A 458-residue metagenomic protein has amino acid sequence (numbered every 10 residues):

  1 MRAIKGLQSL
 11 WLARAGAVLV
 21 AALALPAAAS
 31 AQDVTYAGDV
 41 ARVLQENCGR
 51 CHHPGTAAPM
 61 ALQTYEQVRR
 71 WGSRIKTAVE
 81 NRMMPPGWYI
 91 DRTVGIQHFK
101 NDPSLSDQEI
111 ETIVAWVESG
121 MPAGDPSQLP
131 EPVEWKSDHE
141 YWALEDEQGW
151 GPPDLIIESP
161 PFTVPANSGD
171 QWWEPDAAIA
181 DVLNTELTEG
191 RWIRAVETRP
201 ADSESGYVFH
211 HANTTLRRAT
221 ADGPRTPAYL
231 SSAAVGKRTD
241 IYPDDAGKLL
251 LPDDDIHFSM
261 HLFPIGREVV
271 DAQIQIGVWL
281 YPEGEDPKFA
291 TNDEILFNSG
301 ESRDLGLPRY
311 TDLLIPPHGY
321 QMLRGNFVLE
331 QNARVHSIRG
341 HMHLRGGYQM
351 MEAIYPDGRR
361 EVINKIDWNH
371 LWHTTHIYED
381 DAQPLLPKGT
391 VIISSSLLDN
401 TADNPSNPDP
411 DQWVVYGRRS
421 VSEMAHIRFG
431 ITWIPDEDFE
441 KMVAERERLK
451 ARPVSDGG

Functional and structural regions predicted by a protein language model:
R2-A17: Bacterial N-terminal signal peptides that target proteins for export
L10-R14, A31, D456: Compositionally biased regions
L12, A57, T215: Alpha-helical and His/Cys-centered functional microenvironments
A13-A27: Bacterial N-terminal signal peptides
A24-P26, A41, T77, L249 (+1 more regions): Generic structural signal for beta-strand residues in well-ordered domains
A29-L183, A195, D202, D253-S259: Aromatic- and Gly/Pro-enriched helix-to-coil junctions and flexible linker segments
E140-E440, K450-P453, G457: His-enriched metal-coordination microenvironments in redox/metal-binding proteins
